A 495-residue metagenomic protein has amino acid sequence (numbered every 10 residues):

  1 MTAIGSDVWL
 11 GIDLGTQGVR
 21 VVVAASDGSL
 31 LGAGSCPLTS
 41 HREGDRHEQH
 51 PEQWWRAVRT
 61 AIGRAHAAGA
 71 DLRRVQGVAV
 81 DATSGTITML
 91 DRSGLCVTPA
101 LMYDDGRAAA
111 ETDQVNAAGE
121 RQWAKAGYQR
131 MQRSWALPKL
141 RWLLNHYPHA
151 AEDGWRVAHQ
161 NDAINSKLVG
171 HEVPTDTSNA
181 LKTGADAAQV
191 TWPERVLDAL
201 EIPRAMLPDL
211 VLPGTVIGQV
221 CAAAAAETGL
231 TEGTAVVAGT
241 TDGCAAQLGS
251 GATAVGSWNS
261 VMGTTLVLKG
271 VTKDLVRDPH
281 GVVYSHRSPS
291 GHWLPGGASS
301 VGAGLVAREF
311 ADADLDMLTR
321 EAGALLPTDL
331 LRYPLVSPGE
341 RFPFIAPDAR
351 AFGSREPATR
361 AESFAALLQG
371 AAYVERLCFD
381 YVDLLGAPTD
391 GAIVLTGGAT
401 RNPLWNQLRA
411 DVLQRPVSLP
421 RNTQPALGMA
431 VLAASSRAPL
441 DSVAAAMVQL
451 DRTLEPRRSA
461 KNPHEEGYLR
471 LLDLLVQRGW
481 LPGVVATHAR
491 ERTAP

Functional and structural regions predicted by a protein language model:
M1-P99, D153, A225-A226, L230-A235 (+2 more regions): N-terminal glycine/serine-rich phosphate-binding loop of ATP-dependent small-molecule kinases, especially carbohydrate
T2-I4, L10-G11, N116-R130, W135-G154 (+7 more regions): Active-site core segments that coordinate phosphate-bearing ligands/cofactors across diverse enzyme families
G18, R74-G77, D209, S354 (+1 more regions): Residues at the N-termini of beta-strands
G32-C36, P208, R452: Structural signal for short hydrophobic segments within the conserved structured cores of catalytic domains across
A67-M102, Y128-S134, N161, N165-D186 (+2 more regions): Short beta-strand-loop/turn "lid" adjacent to the catalytic site in phosphate-handling enzymes
T88, A110-Q114, A246-L248: Pocket-flanking alpha-helical
D105: Carbohydrate-associated surface elements
L200-L212: A conserved helix-loop-beta module that forms one wall/lid of the active-site cleft in ATP-utilizing catalytic domains
